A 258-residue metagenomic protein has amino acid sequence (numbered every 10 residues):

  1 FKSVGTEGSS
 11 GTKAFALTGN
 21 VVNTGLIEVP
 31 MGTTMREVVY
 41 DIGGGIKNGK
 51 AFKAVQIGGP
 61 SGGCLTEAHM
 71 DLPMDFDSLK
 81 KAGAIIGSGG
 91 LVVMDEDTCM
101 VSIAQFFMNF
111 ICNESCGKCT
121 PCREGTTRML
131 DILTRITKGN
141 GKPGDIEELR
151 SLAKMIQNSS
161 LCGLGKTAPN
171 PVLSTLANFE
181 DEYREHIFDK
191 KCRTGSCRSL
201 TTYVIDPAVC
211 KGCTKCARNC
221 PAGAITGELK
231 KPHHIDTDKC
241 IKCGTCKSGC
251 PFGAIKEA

Functional and structural regions predicted by a protein language model:
F1-T202: Redox cofactor-anchoring modules in respiratory/redox and cofactor-processing assemblies
G32, C116-C122, C162, C192 (+4 more regions): Short cysteine clusters
M35-V38, A51, S115, R128-M129 (+5 more regions): Extended, hydrophobic alpha-helical segments in both membrane/secreted and soluble proteins
G43-G44, G139, T214, G223 (+1 more regions): Glycine-centered helix-boundary capping/hinge motifs
F107-F110, K191-G212, G223-K242, G253-A258: Ferredoxin-like iron-sulfur electron-transfer modules
